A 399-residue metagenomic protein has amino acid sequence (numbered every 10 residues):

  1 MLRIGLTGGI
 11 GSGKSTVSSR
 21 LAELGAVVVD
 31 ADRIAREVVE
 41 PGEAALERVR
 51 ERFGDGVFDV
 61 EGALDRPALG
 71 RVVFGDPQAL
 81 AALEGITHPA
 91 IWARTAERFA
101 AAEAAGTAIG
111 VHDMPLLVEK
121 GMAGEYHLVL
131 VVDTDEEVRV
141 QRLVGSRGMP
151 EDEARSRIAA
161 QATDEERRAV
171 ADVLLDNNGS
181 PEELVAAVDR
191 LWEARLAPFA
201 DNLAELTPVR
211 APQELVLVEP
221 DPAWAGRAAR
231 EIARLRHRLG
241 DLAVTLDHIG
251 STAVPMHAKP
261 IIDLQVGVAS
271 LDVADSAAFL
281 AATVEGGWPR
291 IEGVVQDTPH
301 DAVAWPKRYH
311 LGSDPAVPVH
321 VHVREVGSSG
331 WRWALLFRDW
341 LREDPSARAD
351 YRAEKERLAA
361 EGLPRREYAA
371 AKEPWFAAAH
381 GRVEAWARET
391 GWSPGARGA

Functional and structural regions predicted by a protein language model:
M1-I4, A93, R190-D247, E384: Helical scaffold of the NTase/Pol beta-like nucleotidyltransferase catalytic core
G5, A108, M114-V118, I232-A277: Active-site nucleotide-donor binding segment shared across nucleotidyl transfer reactions
S15: Walker A/P-loop
R36-G110: ATP-dependent small-molecule kinase phosphotransfer cores that center on conserved nucleotide phosphate-binding segments
A93-A104, I109-G145: ATP-dependent NMP and nucleoside kinases share a basic, alpha-helical "lid"
T95-R98, A102, E119, G124-E125 (+1 more regions): Small-molecule kinase domains that catalyze NTP-dependent phosphoryl transfer to phosphate-bearing small molecules
V138-Q141, G145-R155, D221-L235, V268-D314: Metal-dependent nucleotidyltransferase catalytic core
V323, G327-A399: Catalytic cores of NTP-dependent nucleotidyl/adenyl transfer enzymes across multiple folds
